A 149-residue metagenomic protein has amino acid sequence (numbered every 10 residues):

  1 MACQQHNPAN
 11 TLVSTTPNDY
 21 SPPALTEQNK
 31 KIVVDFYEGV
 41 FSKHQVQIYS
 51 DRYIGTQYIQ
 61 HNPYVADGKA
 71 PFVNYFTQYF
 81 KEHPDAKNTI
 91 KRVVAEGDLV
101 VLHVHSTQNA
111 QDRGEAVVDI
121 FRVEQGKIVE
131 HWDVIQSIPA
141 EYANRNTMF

Functional and structural regions predicted by a protein language model:
C3-G39, Q45-R52, R145-F149: Short, low-complexity N-terminal intrinsically disordered segments enriched in polar/charged residues
V33, Y49-S50, Q57-Y58, F72 (+5 more regions): Hydrophobic pocket/interface hotspot
V46-E96: A solvent-exposed, acidic/Ser-Thr-rich amphipathic alpha-helical stretch
K69, A110-D112, S137-E141: A short local loop/turn or secondary-structure capping micro-motif enriched for an aromatic residue
A86-N88, R113-V118: Short, surface-exposed coil-to-beta transition loops
L99: A cross-family detector of function-defining hotspots
L102-N109: Short beta-strand segments that buttress and anchor functional surface loops
V118-N146: Short beta-strand edge/turn micro-motifs at domain boundaries
